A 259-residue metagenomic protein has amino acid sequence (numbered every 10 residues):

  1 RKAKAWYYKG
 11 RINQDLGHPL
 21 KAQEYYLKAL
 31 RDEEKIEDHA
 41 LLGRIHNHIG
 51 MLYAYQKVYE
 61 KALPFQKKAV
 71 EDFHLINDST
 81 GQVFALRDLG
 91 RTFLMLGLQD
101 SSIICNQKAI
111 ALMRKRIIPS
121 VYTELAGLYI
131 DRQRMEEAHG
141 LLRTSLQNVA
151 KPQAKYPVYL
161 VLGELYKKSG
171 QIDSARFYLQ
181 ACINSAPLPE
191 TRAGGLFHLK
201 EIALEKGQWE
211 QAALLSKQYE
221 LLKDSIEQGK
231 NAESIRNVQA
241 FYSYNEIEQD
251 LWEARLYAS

Functional and structural regions predicted by a protein language model:
K2-N13, Y25, D32, L42-Y53 (+10 more regions): TPR/Sel1-like alpha-solenoid repeat signature
E33, F73, S79, D100-S101 (+3 more regions): Coil residues (strongly favoring Ser/Thr
D100, H139, D173-R176, Q180-S259: Hydrophobic positions within repeat-based interaction scaffolds
